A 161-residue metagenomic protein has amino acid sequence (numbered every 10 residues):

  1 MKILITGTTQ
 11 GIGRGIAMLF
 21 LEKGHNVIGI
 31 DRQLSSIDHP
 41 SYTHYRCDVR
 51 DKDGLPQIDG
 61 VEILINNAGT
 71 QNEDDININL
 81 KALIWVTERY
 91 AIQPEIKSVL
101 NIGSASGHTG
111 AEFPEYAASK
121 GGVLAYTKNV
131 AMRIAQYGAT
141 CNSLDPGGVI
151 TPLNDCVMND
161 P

Functional and structural regions predicted by a protein language model:
T9, A17: N-terminal Rossmann NAD(P)H-binding glycine-rich loop of SDR-like oxidoreductase domains
K23-I37: Conserved glycine-rich Rossmann-like NAD(P)H-binding loop of the short-chain dehydrogenase/reductase
P40-D51: Rossmann-fold cofactor-recognition segment
R50-D59: Conserved Rossmann-fold cofactor-binding substructure of NAD(P)-dependent oxidoreductases
N67-Q71: Conserved NAD(P)H cofactor-binding loop of Rossmann-fold oxidoreductase domains
S98-G122, T127-Q136, G148-V149: Catalytic loop of short-chain dehydrogenase/reductase
D145-C156: Short, flexible catalytic-loop segment of classical short-chain dehydrogenase/reductase
